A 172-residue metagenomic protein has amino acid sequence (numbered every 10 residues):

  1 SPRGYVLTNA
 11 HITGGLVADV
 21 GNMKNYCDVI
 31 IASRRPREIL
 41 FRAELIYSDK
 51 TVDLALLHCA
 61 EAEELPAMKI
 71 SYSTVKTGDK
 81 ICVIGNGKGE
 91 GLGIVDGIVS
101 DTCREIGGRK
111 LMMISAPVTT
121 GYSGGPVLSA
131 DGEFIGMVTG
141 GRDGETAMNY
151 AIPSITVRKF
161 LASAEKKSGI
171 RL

Functional and structural regions predicted by a protein language model:
S1, I94, S129: Short, acidic, Ser/Thr-enriched surface-loop or helix-capping motifs
S1-K50, A62: Catalytic-histidine neighborhood of serine endopeptidases, predominantly the chymotrypsin-like S1/PA family
P2, R34-R35, L57-E64, I70-S73 (+2 more regions): A structural micro-motif recognizing beta-strand termini and the immediately following turn/loop segments
G4, T8, A43, L57 (+8 more regions): Terminal peptide-recognition signature
I12-A18, Y47, P66-K110, V118-Y122 (+1 more regions): Flexible, gly/ser-rich surface segments that form the specificity/activation loops bordering the active-site cleft
D53-A55, K110-M112: Short beta-strand micro-motifs in enzyme catalytic cores
A55, A60, P117, S163-L172: PDZ/PDZ-like groove recognition
L128-L172: C-terminal subregion of chymotrypsin/trypsin-like serine protease catalytic domains
